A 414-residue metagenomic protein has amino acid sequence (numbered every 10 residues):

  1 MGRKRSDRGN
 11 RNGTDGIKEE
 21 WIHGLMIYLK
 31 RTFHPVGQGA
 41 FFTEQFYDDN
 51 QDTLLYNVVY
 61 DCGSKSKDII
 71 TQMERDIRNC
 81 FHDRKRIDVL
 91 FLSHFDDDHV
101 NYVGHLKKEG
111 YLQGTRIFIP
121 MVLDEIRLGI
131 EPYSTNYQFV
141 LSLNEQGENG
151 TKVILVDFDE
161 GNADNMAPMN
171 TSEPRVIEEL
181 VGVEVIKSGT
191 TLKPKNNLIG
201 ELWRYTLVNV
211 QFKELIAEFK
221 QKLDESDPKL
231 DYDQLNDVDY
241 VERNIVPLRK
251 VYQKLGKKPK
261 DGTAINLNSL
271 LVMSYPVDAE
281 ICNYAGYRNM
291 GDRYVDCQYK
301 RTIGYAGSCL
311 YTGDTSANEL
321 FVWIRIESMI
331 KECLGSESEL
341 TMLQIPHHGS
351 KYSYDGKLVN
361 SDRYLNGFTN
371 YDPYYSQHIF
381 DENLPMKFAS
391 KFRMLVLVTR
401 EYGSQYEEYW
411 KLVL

Functional and structural regions predicted by a protein language model:
G2-R5, R11, G16-F42, G291-D292 (+3 more regions): C-terminal regulatory/interaction regions
E19-K30, E109-C309, S390-K391, V396-L414: Flexible, acidic/histidine-containing loops and adjacent segments that form or flank the divalent-metal
W21-K85, N283-V322: Conserved beta-strand hairpin/beta-sheet module of binuclear metal-dependent hydrolase folds, prominently
Q38, K67, F95-V100, D124-I126 (+3 more regions): Active-site environment of divalent metal-dependent phosphoester hydrolases
Q45-Q51, E74-R84, G104-R116, P132-E148 (+3 more regions): Short, surface-exposed basic-aromatic patches at helix termini and helix-loop junctions that form
V58-D61, F91, F118, C309-T312 (+2 more regions): Structural motif
K67-V122, C333-S350: Active-site metal-binding motif and surrounding structural segment of the metallo-beta-lactamase
T115-V122, N366-Y374: Short internal beta-strands
